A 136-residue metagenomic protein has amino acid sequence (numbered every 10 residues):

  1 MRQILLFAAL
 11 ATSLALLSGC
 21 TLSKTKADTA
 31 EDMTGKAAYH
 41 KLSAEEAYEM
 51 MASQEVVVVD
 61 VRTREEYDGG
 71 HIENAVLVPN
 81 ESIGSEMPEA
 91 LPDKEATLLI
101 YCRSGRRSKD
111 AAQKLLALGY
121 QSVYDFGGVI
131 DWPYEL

Functional and structural regions predicted by a protein language model:
R2-A8, A15-E45, M50, V56 (+2 more regions): Rhodanese-like catalytic fold shared by cysteine-dependent sulfurtransferases and DSP/PTP-type phosphatases
V58-D60: Structural scaffold elements adjacent to functional motifs in cytosolic proteins
